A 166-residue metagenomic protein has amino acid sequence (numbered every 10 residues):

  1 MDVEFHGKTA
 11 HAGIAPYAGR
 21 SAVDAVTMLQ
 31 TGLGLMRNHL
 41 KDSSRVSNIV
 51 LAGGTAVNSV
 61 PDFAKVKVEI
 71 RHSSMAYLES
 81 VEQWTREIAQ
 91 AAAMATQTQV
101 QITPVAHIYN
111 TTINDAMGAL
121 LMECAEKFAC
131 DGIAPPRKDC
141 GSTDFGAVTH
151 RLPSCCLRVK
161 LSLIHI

Functional and structural regions predicted by a protein language model:
M1-A119, E123-A125, R137-G146: Midchain, well-structured core segments that form catalytic/ion-binding scaffolds
K127-A134: A local structural motif
T149-R151: Alpha-helix C-terminal capping segments
C155-K160: Non-cysteine beta-strand/loop elements that form the S-adenosyl-L-methionine
I164-I166: Conserved small/polar residues in nucleotide/adenosyl-binding loops
